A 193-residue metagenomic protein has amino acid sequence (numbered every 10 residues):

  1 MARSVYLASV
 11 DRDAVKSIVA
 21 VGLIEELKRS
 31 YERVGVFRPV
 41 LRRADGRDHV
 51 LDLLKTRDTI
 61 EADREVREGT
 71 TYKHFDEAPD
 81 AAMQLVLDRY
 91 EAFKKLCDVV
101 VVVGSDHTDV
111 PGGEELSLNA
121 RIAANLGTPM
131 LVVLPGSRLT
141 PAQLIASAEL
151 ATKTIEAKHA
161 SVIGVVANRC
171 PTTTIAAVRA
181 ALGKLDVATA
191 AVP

Functional and structural regions predicted by a protein language model:
M1-I18, I122-A123, V133, K153-K158: Extended hydrophobic/aromatic-rich secondary-structure runs
A2-L96, P111-G112, P141: N-terminal phosphate/diphosphate-binding loop that engages ATP/GTP or pyrophosphate donors across diverse enzyme folds
A8, V166, P193: Residues in well-ordered beta-strands of folded domains
R33, L96-V102, P129: Loop/turn-to-beta-strand initiation segments
V36, A191-V192: A structural preference for short, hydrophobic beta-strand core positions in alpha/beta folds
S105-T189: Conserved catalytic-core segment of NTP-binding enzymes
